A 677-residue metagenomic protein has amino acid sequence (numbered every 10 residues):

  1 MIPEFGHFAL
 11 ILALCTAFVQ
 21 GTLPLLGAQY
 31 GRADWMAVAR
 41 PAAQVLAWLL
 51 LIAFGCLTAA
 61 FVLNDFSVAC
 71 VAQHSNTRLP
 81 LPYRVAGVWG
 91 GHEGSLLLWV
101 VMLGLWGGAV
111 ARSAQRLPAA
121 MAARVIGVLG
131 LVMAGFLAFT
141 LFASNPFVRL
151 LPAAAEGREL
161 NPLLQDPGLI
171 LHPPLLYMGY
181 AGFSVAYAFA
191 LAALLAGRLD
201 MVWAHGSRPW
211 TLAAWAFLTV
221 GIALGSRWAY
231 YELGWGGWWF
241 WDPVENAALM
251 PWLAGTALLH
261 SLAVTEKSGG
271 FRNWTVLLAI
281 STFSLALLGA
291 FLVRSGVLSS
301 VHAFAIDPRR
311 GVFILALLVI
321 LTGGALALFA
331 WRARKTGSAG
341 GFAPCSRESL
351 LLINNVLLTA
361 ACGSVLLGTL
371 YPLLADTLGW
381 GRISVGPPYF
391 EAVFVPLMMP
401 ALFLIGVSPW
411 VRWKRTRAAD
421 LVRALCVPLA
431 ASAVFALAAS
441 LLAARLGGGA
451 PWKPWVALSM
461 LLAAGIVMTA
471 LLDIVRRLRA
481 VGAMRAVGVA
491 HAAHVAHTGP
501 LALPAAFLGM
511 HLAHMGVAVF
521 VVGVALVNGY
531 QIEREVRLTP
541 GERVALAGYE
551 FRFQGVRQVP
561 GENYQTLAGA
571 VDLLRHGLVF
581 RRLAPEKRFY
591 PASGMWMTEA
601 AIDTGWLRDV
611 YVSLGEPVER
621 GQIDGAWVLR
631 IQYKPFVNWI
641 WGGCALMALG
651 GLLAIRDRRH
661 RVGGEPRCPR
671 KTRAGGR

Functional and structural regions predicted by a protein language model:
M1-R677: Solvent-exposed, non-transmembrane regions of integral membrane proteins
